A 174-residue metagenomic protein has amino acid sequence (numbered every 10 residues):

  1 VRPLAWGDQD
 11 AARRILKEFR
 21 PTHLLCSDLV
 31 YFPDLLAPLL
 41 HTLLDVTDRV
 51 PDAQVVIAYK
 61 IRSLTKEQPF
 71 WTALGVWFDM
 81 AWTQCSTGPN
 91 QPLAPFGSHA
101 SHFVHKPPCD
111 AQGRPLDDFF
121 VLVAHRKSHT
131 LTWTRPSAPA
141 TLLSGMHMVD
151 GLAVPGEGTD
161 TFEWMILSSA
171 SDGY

Functional and structural regions predicted by a protein language model:
V1-Y174: S-adenosylmethionine-dependent methyltransferases
